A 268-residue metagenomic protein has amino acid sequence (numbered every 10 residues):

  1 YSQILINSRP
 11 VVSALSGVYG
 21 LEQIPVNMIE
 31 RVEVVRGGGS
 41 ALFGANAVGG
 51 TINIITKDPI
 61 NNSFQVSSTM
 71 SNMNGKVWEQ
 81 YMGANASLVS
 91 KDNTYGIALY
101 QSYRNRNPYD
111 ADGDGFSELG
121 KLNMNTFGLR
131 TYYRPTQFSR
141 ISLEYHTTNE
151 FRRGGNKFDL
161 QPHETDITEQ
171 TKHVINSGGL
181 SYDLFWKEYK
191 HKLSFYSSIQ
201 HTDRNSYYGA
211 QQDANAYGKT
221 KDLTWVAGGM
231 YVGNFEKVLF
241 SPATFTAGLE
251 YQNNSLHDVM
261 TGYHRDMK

Functional and structural regions predicted by a protein language model:
S2, R9-R36: Short acidic/polar hinge/loop motifs at secondary-structure boundaries that mediate gating or recognition
S13-L15, M28-E30, A41-N53, K57-D112 (+1 more regions): Outer-membrane beta-barrel translocator/receptor signature
P59-S63, S90-T94, Q137-R140, W186-K192 (+1 more regions): Short loop/turn motifs that connect adjacent beta-strands in outer-membrane beta-barrel proteins
F64-S68, I97-Q101, L129-T131, L143-Y145 (+2 more regions): Membrane-embedded beta-strand positions of outer-membrane beta-barrel proteins
M70-N74, S90-D92, Y103-N107, T147-F151 (+4 more regions): Transmembrane beta-strands of outer-membrane beta-barrel pores
M82-L88, L129-Y133, L180-L184, A227-G233: Residues on the lipid-exposed face of transmembrane beta-strands in outer-membrane beta-barrel proteins
R106-T126, Y132-R134, F138-L193, I199-L223: Flexible loop and strand-edge segments within Gram-negative outer membrane beta-barrel domains
T171-V174, I199, D203-K268: Outer-membrane beta-barrel transmembrane domain signature of Gram-negative proteins, especially the mid-to-C-terminal
